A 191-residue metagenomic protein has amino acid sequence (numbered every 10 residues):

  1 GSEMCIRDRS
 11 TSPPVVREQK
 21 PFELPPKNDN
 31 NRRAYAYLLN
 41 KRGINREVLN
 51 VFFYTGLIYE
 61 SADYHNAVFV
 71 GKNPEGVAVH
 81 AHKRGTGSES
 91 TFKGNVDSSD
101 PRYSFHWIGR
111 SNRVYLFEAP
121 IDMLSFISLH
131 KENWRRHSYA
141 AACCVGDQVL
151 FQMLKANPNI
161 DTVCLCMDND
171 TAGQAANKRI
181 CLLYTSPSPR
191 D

Functional and structural regions predicted by a protein language model:
G1-D8, Y184-D191: Conserved small/polar residues in nucleotide/adenosyl-binding loops
D8-S99, F105: Basic, glycine-enriched DNA-binding surface that flanks or lies within the catalytic cores of DNA
E60-A156: Phosphate-handling DNA/RNA-contact segment within nucleic-acid enzymes
L116, D161-D170: Acidic beta-strand-to-loop metal/phosphate-binding motif
A140-V145, D168, S186, R190: A generic structural motif
V145-D147, M167-N177: Acidic, metal-coordinating catalytic cores used for nucleic-acid/nucleotide bond scission and strand-transfer chemistry
M153-L154, A175-L183: Short, aromatic/basic amphipathic alpha-helical patches
